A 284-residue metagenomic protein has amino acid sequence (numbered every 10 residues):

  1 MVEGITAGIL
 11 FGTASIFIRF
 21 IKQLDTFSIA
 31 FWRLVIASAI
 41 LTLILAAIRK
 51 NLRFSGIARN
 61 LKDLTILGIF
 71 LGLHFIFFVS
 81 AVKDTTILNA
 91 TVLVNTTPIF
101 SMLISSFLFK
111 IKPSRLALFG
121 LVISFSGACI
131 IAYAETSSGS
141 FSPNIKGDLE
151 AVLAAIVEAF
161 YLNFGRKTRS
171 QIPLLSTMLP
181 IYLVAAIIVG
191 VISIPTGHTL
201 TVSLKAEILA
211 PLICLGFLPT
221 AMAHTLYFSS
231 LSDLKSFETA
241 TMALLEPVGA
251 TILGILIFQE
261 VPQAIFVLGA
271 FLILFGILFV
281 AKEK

Functional and structural regions predicted by a protein language model:
M1-F31, I69, F77, S140-K167 (+1 more regions): Glycine-/small-residue-enriched transmembrane alpha-helix faces in small-molecule transporters and effluxers
M1-I9, S38-I66, K112-L118, T136-K146 (+4 more regions): Membrane-interface interhelical linkers
L10-L24, I29, I36, I76-T85 (+4 more regions): Juxtamembrane C-cap of transmembrane helices in multi-pass membrane transport proteins
G12, G68, G72-I76, I99-L103 (+6 more regions): Hydrophobic/small/kink-forming positions within alpha-helical transmembrane segments of polytopic membrane proteins
I21, I29, R33, A81 (+9 more regions): Hydrophobic/aromatic residues within transmembrane alpha-helices of multi-pass small-molecule transporters
S28, L34-A39, V79-K112, A154 (+1 more regions): Specific alpha-helical transmembrane segments that line the substrate/conduction pathway and gating interfaces
W32, A90-T96, F164-A186, T220-L256: Helix-helix packing/entry segments at the starts of transmembrane helices
L41, L45, P113-E135, V189 (+3 more regions): Hydrophobic transmembrane alpha-helices of multi-pass small-molecule transport proteins
